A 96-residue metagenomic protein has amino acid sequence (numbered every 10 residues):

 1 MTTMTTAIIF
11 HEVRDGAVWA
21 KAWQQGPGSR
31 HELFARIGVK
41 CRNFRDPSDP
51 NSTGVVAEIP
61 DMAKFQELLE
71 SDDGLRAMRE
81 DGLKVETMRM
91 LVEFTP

Functional and structural regions predicted by a protein language model:
M1-A77, D81-P96: Short S/T/G/P-rich N-terminal loop/turn motif that feeds into the first structured element of a domain
